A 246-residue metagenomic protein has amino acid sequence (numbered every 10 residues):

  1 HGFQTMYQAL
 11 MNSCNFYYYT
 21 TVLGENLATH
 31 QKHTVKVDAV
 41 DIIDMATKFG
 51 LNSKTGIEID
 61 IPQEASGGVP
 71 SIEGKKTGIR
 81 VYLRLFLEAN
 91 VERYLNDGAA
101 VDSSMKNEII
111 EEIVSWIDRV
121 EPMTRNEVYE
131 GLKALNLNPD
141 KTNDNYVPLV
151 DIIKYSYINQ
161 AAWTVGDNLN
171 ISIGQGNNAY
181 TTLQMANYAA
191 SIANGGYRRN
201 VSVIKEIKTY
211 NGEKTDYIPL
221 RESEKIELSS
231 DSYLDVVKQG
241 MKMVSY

Functional and structural regions predicted by a protein language model:
H1-Y246: Beta-lactam-recognizing serine transpeptidase/beta-lactamase-like catalytic domain environment
